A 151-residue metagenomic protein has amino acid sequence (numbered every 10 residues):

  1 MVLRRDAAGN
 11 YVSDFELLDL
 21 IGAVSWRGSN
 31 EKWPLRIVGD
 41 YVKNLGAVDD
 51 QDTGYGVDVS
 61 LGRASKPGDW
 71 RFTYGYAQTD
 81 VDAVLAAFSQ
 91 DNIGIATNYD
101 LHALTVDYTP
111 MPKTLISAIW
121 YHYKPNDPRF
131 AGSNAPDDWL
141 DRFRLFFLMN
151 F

Functional and structural regions predicted by a protein language model:
M1-F151: Outer-membrane beta-barrel pore domains
